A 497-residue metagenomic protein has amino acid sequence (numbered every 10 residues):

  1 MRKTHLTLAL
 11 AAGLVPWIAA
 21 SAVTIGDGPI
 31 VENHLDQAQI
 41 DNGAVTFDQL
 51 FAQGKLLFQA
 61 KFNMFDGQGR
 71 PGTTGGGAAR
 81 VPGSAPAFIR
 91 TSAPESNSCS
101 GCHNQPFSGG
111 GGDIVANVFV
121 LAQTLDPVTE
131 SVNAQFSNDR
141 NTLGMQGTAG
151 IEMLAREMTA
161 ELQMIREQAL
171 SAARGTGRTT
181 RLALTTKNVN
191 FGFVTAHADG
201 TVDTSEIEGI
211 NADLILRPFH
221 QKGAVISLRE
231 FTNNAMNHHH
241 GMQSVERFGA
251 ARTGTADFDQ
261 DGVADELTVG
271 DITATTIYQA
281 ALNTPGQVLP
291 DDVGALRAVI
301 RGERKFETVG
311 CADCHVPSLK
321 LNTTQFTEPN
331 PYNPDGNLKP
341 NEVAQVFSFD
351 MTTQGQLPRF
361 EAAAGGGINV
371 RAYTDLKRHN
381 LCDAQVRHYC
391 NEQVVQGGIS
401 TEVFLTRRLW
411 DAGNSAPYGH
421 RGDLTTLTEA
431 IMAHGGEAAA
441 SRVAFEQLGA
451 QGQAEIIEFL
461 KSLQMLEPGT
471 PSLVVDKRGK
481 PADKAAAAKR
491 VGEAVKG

Functional and structural regions predicted by a protein language model:
R2-S21: Gram-negative bacterial Sec-dependent N-terminal signal peptides
A20-G497: Periplasmic c-type cytochrome electron-transfer domains
